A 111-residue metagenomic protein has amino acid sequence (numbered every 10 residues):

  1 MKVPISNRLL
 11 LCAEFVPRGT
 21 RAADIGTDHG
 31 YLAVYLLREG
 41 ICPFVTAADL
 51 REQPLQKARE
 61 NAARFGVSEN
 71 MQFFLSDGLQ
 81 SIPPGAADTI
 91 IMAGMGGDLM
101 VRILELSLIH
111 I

Functional and structural regions predicted by a protein language model:
M1-G19, V34: S-adenosyl-L-methionine
G19-D28: Conserved class I S-adenosyl-L-methionine
H29-I41: Conserved SAM-binding loop of SAM-dependent methyltransferases across substrates and taxa, primarily the Class I
P43-T46: Short beta-strand element of Class I
R51-E52: Conserved SAM/SAH-binding beta-strand->alpha-helix loop
R59-P84: S-adenosyl-L-methionine
D98-S107: A short, conserved alpha-helix within the catalytic core of class I
I109-I111: Conserved small/polar residues in nucleotide/adenosyl-binding loops
